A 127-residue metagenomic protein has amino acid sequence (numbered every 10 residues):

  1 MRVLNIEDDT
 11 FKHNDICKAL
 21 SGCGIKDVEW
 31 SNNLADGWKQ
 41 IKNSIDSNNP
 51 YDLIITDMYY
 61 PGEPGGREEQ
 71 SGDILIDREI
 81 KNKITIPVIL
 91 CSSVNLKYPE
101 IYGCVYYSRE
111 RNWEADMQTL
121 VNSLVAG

Functional and structural regions predicted by a protein language model:
M1-K12, I16-L20: Conserved acidic segment of CheY-like receiver
D9-H13, Y59-G65, N95-K97: Short acidic, S/G/P-rich loop/turn micro-motifs used as interaction or catalytic elements
C17-K18, W30-L53, P61-E63: Acidic, metal-coordinating helix/loop segments flanking the phosphotransfer/catalytic sites of two-component signaling
Y51-N82: Conserved phosphotransfer microenvironments
D52, Y102-V105: Conserved acidic residues
L90-S92: Hydrophobic/aromatic residues positioned on beta-strands within the core alpha/beta folds
K97, R109-V125: C-terminal output helix
